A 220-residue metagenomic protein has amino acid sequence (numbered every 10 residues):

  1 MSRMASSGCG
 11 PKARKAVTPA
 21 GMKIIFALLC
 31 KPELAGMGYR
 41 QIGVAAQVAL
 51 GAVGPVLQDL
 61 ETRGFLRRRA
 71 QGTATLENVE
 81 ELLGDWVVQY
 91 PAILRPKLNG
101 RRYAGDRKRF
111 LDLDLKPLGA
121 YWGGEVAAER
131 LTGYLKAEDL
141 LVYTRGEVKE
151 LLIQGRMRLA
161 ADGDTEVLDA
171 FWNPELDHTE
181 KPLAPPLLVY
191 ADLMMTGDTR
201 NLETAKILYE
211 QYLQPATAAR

Functional and structural regions predicted by a protein language model:
M1, Y90-R220: Long, low-complexity, charge-rich intrinsically disordered regions
M1-G10, L57, G72-L76, Y90-I93: Short, structured secondary-structure boundary patches
S2-A5, A49-Q58, G146-Q154: Charged, low-complexity, helix/coiled-coil-prone segments
S2-I25: Short alpha-helical segments that sit at the start of domains
P11-A16, R40-G43, L66-R67, T144-V148 (+1 more regions): Short, mixed-charge, low-aromatic patches
I25-D85: Loop-centered beta-sheet repeat module
